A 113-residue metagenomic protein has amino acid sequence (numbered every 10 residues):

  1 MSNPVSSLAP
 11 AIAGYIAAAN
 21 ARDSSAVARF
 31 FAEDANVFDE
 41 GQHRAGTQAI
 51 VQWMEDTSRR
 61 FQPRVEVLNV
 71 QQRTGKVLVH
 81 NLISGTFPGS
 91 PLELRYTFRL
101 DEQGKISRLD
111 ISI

Functional and structural regions predicted by a protein language model:
M1-S25, R29: Short, low-complexity N-terminal intrinsically disordered segments enriched in polar/charged residues
S2-N3, V51-I113: A beta-strand edge to alpha-helix "cap/lid" segment located at domain peripheries
A28, F38-D39, E66: Short, hydrophobic secondary-structure boundary micro-motifs
A32: Helix-to-beta-strand junctions that scaffold the AdoMet/dcAdoMet cofactor pocket in Class I SAM-dependent enzymes
A35-N36, I111: A broad detector of the eukaryotic-type serine/threonine protein kinase catalytic domain
N36-A45: A short gly/proline-enriched turn/hairpin at secondary-structure junctions
R44-Q52: Short beta-edge strand/loop motif at the mouth of beta-sheet-based domains
